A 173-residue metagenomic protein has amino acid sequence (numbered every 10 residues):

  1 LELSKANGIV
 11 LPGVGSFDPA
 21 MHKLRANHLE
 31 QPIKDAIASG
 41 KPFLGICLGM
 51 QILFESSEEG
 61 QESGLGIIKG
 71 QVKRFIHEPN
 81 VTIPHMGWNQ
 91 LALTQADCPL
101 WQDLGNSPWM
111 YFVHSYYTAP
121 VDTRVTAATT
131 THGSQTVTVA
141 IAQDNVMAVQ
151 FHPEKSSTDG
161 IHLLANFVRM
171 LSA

Functional and structural regions predicted by a protein language model:
L1-E2: N-terminal beta1-alpha1-beta2 submodule of the flavodoxin-like/Rossmannoid cofactor-binding fold
A6: An anion/phosphate-binding loop that grips the pyrophosphate of nucleotide cofactors and donors
I9-V10, A20: Receiver (REC) domain switch-region micro-motif
V10-P12, A148: Structural motif
G15-W88, A165: Cysteine-nucleophile active-site neighborhood
A38, Q71-A173: Amide-donor transfer/coupling interface in amidating biosynthetic enzymes
